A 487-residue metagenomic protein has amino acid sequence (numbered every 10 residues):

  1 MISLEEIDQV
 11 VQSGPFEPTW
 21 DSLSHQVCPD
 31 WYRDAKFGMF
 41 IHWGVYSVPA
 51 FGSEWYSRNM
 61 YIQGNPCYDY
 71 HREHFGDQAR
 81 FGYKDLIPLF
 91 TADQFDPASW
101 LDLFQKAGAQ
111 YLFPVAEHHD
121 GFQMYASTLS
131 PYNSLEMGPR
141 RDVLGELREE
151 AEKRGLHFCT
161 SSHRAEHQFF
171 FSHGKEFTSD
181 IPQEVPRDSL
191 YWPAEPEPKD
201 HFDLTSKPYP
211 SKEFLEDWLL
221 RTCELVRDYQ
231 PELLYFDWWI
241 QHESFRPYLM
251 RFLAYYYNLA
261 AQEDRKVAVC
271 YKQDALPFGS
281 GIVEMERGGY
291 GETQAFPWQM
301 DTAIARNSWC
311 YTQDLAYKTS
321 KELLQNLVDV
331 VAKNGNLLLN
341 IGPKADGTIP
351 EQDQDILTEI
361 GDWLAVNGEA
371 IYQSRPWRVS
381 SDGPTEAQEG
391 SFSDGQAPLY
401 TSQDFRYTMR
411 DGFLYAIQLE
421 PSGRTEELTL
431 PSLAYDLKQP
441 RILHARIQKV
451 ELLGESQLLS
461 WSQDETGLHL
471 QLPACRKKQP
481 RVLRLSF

Functional and structural regions predicted by a protein language model:
M1-F487: Mature catalytic domains of secreted/periplasmic carbohydrate-active enzymes
